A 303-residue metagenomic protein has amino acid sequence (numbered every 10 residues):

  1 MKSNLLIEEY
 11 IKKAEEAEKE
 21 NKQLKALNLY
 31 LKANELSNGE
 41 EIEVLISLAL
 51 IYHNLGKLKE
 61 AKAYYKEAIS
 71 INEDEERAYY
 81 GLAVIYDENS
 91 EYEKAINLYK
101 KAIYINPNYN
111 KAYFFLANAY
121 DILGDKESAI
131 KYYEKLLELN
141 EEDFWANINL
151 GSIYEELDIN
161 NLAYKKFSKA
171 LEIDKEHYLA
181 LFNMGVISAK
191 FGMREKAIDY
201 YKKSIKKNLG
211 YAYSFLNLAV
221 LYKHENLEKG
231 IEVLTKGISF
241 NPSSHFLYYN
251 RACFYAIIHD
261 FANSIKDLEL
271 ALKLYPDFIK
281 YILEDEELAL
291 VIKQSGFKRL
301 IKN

Functional and structural regions predicted by a protein language model:
I7, E40-E43, E76-R77, N110-K111 (+5 more regions): Helix-start (N-cap) detector for alpha-helical repeat units in TPR-like alpha-solenoids, especially tetratricopeptide
K19-E20, N54, E88-N89, I122-L123 (+5 more regions): Register position in tetratricopeptide repeats
Q23, L58, Y92, K126 (+4 more regions): TPR-repeat structural position
L36-S37, I71, I105, L139 (+4 more regions): Structural marker of alpha-solenoid helical repeat scaffolds
